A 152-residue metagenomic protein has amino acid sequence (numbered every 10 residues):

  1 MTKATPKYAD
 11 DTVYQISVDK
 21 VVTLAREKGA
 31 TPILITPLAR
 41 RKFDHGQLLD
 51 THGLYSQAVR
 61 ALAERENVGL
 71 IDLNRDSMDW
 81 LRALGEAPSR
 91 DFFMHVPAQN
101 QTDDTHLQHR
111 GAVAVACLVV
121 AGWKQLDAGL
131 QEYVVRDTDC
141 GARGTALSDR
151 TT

Functional and structural regions predicted by a protein language model:
M1-V13, R40: Oxyanion-hole/transition-state-stabilizing segment in secreted/luminal serine hydrolases and related acyltransferases
K3, V21, Q101: Generic anion/oxyanion-binding catalytic loop in active/binding sites
Y8, T12-Q15, L49, G53: Short, amphipathic alpha-helical segments
T12-D19, T23, V113, C117: Amphipathic, non-transmembrane alpha-helical secondary structure
D19, R26, R60-E64: Anion (oxyanion) recognition and catalysis
T23-T31: A short helix->loop->beta-strand "cap" motif at the edges of active sites that frequently abuts
P37-T152: Catalytic His-Asp segment of secreted/periplasmic serine-dependent ester chemistry enzymes
